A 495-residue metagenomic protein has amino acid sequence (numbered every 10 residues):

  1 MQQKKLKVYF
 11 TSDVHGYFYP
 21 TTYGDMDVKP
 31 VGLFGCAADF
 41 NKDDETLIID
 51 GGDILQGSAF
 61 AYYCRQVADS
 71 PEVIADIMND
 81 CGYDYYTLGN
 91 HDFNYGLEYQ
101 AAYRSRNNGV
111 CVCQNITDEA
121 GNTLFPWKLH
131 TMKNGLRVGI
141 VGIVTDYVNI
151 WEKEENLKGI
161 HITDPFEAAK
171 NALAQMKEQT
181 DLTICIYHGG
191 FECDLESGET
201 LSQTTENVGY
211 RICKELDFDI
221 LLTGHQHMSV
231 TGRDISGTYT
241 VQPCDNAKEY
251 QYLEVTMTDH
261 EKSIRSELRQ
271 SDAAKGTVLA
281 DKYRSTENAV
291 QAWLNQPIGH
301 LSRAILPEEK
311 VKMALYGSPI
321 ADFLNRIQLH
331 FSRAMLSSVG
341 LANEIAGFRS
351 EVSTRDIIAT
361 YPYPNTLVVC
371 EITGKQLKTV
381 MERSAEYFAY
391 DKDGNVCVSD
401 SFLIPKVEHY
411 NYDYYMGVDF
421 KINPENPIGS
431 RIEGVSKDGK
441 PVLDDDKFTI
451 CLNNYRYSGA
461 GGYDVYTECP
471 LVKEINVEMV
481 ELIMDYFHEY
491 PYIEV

Functional and structural regions predicted by a protein language model:
M1-K275, L315-I327, L471-V477: Acidic, metal/ion-coordinating pockets
K7, Y17, N107-Q114, F323-M335 (+1 more regions): Feature captures C-terminal
H15-T21, L301-E309, Y463-T467: Acidic/histidine-rich, surface-exposed loop or edge segments in extracytoplasmic proteins
L33, P71, L97, A280-E287 (+5 more regions): Alpha-helix initiation and N-capping motif
A38, D80, A102, N171 (+10 more regions): Charged/polar, solvent-exposed surface patches and flexible loops
C64-S70, R137-I140, A289-P297, N343-S350 (+1 more regions): Short, functional N-terminal and low-complexity linear motifs
R137, E309-K312, P441: Short, solvent-exposed loop/turn motifs
M257-E351, T360, S458, F487-V495: A short C-terminal boundary segment appended to hydrolase-like catalytic domains
